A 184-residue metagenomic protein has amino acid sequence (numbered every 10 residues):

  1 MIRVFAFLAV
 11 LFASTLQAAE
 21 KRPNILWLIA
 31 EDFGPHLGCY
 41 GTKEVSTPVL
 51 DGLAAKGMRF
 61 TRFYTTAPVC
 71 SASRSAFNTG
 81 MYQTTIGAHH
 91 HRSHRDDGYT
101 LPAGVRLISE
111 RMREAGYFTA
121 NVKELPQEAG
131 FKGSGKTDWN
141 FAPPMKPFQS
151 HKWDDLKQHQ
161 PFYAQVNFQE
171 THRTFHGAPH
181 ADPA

Functional and structural regions predicted by a protein language model:
I2-R3, A18-A184: Formylglycine-dependent sulfatase
L8-A18: Hydrophobic h-region of N-terminal signal peptides that target proteins for export in Gram-negative bacteria
